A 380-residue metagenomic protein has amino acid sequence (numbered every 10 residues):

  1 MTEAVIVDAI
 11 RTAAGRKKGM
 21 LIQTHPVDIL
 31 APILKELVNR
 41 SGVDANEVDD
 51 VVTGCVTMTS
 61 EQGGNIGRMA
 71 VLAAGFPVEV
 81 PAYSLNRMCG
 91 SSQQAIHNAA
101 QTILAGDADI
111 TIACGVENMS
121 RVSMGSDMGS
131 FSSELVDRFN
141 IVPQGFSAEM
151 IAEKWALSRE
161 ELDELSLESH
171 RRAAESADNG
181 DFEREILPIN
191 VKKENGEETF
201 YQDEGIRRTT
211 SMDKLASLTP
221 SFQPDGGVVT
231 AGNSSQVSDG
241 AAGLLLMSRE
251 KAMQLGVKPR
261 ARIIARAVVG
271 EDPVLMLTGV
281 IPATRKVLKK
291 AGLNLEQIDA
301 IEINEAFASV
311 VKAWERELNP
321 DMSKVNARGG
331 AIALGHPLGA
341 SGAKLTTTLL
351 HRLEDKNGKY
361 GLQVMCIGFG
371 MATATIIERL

Functional and structural regions predicted by a protein language model:
M1-T24, M212-T278, P282, K289 (+3 more regions): Condensing-enzyme catalytic core mediating Claisen C-C bond formation in acyl metabolism
I10-T12, I22-Q23, I29-P32, R40 (+2 more regions): N-terminal extracellular/periplasmic Venus flytrap/periplasmic-binding protein-like
I22-T111, V116-S132, I186-Y201, V274 (+1 more regions): Conserved beta-ketoacyl condensing-enzyme motif
P26-S41, I66-A70, A95, Q144-I151 (+4 more regions): Short, well-ordered amphipathic alpha-helical segments that serve as non-catalytic structural scaffolds within diverse
C55-A108, F139-F146, T209-Q236, E317-K344 (+2 more regions): Conserved catalytic cysteine-centered active-site region of acyl-thioester-dependent Claisen-condensing enzymes
R87-V116, A152-F182, G243-E250, P337-G358 (+1 more regions): Active-site-proximal alpha-helical scaffold in enzymes
E185, K193, I264-A333: Active-site pocket-lining segment
